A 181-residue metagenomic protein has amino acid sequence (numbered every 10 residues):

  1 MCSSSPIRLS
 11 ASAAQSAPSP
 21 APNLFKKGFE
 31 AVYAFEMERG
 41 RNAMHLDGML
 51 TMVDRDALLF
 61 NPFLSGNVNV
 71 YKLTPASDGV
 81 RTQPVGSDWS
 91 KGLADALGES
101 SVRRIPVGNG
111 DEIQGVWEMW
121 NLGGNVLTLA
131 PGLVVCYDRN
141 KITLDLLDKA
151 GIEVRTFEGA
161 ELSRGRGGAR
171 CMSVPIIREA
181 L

Functional and structural regions predicted by a protein language model:
M1-L181: The feature marks the mature, well-folded catalytic cores of soluble enzymes
